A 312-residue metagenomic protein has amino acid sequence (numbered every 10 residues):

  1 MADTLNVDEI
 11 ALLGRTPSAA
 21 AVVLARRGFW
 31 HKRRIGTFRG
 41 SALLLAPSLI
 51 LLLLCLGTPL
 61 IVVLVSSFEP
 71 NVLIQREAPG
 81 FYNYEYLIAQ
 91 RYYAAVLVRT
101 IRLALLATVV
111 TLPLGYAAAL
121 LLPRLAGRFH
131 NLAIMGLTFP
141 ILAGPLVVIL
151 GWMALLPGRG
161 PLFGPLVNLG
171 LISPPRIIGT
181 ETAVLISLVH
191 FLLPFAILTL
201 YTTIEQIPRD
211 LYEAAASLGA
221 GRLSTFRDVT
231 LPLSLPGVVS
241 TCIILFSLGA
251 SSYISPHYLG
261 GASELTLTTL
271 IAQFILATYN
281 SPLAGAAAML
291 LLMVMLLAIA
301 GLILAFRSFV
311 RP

Functional and structural regions predicted by a protein language model:
M1-T37, L43, I74-A89: Membrane-topology segments of multi-pass transport proteins
D3-L24, Y201-A216, G285-P312: C-terminal transmembrane helix and the adjacent membrane-cytosol boundary/short C-terminal tail of inner/organellar
T37-V72, L87-P175, G179-E205, V229 (+3 more regions): Membrane-water interface segments at the C-terminal ends of transmembrane alpha-helices in multi-pass inner-membrane
V72-L73, E77, Y253-S281: Glycine-rich helix-loop "coupling/hinge" segments at transmembrane-helix boundaries in multipass transporters
A214-A215, T225, I271: Hydrophobic positions on the alpha-helical face of helix-turn-helix-like DNA-binding modules
L218-G219, P232: Glycine/proline-centered hinge or cleavage motifs at structural transition points of membrane proteins
G221-T225, A262-L265: Gly/Pro- and small hydrophobic-enriched strand-loop and loop-to-helix capping segments that sit at the rims
